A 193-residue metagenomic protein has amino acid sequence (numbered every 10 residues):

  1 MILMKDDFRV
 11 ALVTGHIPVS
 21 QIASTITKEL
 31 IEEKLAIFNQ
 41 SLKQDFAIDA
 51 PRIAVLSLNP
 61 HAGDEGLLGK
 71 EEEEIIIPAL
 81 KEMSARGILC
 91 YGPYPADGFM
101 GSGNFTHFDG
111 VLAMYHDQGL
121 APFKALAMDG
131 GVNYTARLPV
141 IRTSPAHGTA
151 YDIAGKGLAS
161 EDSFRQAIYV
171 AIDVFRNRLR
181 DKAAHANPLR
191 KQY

Functional and structural regions predicted by a protein language model:
M1-E71, I77-Y193: Anion-binding alpha/beta catalytic cores of soluble intermediary-metabolism enzymes, centered on
